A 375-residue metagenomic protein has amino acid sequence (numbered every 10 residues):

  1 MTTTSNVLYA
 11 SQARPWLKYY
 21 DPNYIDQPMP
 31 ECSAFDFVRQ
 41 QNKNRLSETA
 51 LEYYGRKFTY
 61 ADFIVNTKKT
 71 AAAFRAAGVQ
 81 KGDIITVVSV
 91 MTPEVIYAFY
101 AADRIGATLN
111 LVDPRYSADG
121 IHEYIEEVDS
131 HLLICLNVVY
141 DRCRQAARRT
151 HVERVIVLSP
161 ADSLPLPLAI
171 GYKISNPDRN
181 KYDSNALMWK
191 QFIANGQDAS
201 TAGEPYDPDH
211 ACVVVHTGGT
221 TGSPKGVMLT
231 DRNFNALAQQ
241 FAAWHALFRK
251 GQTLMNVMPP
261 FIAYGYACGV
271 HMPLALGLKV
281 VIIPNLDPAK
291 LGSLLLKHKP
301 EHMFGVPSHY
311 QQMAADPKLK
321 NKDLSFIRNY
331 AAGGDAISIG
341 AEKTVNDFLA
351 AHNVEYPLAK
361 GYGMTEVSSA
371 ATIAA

Functional and structural regions predicted by a protein language model:
M1-F58, D62-A77, K81, R149 (+3 more regions): N-lobe entry segment of adenylate-forming
Y53-F58, T70-Y116, V128, N137 (+1 more regions): Conserved AMP-binding/adenylate-forming
T59-A61, C212-A236: Conserved AMP-binding A3 loop
I64-K69, A199, P208, V227-R249 (+1 more regions): Conserved structural elements of the adenylate-forming
A77, R104-Q191: Structural core segment of the AMP-binding/adenylate-forming
N180-H216, S223, A246-T253: Conserved pre-ATP/AMP-binding loop-to-beta segment of ANL
N235-T253, F261-H302, Q312, D316: Conserved AMP-binding/adenylation subdomain of ANL enzymes
E301-G305, A314-A375: Gly/Ser/Thr-rich phosphate-binding loop
